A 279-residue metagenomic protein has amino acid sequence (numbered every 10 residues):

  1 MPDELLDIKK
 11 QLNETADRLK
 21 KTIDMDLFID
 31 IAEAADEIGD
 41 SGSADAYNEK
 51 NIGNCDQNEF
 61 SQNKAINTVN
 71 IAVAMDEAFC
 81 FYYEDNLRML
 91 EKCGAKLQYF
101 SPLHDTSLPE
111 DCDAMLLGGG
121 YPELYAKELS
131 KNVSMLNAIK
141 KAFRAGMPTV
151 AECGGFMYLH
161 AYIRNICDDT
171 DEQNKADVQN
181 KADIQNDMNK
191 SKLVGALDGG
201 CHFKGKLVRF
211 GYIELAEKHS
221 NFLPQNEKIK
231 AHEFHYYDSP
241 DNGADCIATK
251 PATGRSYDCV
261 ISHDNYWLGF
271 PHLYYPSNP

Functional and structural regions predicted by a protein language model:
M1-G42: Internal gly/pro-rich beta-alpha loop/helix module that stabilizes soluble enzyme cofactors or their anionic handles
M1-L5, V73-C80, E128-L129, H202-G205 (+1 more regions): Hydrophobic alpha-helical scaffolding
T22-M25, A65-I66, F79-K92, K96-Q98 (+1 more regions): C-terminal and late-domain segments of enzyme folds
A34-I66, R164-K190: Intrinsically disordered, low-complexity terminal tails and inter-domain linkers enriched for S/T/G/P/D/E
V69-K131, N137-A142: Phosphate-binding active sites in nucleotide-utilizing proteins
A74-D76, P102, G118-G120, A161 (+3 more regions): Fold-independent oxyanion-binding glycine-rich loops and adjacent beta-strand/coil segments at enzyme active sites
L116-G118, V150, L268-F270: Structural motif
P122-H219: Cysteine-nucleophile active-site neighborhood
